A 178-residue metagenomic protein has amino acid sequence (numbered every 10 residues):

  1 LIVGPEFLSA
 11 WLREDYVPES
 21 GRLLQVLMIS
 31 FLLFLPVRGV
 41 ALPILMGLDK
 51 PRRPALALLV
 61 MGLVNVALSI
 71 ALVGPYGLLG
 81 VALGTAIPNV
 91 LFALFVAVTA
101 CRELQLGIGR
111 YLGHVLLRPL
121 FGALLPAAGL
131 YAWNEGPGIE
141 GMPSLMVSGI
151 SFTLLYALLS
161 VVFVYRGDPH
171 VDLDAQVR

Functional and structural regions predicted by a protein language model:
L1-L32, L104: Interfacial segments at transmembrane-helix termini and the short loops linking adjacent helices
I2-E6, G84-P88, W133-N134: Alpha-helical transmembrane segments and their membrane-interface junctions in multi-pass membrane proteins
I2-E6, W11, P36, V40 (+6 more regions): Transmembrane alpha-helix boundary/anchor motif
E19-L23, V81, Y111-P119, A123 (+1 more regions): Residue-level signature of transmembrane alpha-helical entry/exit and packing/kink sites in multi-pass membrane
R22-D49, R53-V73, L78-E103, S148-T153: Short runs within selected transmembrane alpha-helices of multi-pass transporters and secretion channels
A57-V66, V115-L125, R178: Small-residue-rich segments of transmembrane alpha-helices in multi-pass membrane proteins, especially helix faces
V66-S69, A123-G138: Hydrophobic alpha-helical transmembrane segments in multi-pass integral membrane proteins
C101-R102, L106-G109, L130-R178: Membrane-proximal transmembrane or re-entrant/amphipathic helices at the cytosolic face
